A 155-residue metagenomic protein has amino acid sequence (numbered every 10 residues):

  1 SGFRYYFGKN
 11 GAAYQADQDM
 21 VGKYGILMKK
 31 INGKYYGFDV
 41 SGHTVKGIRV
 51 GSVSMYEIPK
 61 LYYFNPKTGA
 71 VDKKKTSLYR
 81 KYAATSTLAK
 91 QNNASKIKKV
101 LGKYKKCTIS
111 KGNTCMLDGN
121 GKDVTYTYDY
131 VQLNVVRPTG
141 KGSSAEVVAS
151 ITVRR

Functional and structural regions predicted by a protein language model:
S1-G121, T125, V147-R154: Extracellular adhesion/carbohydrate-binding repeat motifs centered on closely spaced tryptophans
T127, V131-S144: Short, exposed beta-strand-loop hairpins at the edges of beta-sheets in extracellular/periplasmic proteins
